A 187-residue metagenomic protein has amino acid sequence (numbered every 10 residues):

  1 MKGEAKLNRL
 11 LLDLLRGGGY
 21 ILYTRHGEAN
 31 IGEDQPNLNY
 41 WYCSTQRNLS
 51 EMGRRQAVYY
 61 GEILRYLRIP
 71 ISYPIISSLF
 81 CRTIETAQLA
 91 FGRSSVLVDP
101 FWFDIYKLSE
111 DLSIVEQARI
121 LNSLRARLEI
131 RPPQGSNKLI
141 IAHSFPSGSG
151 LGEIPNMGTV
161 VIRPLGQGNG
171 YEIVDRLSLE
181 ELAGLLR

Functional and structural regions predicted by a protein language model:
K2-S109, G152-R187: Active-site-proximal alpha-helix that buttresses catalytic centers in soluble enzyme cores
G19-I21, S136-A142: Generic beta-sheet signal
E110-R119: Short, surface-exposed amphipathic charged segments that create phosphate/polyanion-binding patches used for binding
R119-P132: A short, acidic, amphipathic alpha-helical segment used as a generic capping/interface helix at domain edges
I130-G135, P164-G168: A short, structured loop/turn motif at beta-sheet edges
